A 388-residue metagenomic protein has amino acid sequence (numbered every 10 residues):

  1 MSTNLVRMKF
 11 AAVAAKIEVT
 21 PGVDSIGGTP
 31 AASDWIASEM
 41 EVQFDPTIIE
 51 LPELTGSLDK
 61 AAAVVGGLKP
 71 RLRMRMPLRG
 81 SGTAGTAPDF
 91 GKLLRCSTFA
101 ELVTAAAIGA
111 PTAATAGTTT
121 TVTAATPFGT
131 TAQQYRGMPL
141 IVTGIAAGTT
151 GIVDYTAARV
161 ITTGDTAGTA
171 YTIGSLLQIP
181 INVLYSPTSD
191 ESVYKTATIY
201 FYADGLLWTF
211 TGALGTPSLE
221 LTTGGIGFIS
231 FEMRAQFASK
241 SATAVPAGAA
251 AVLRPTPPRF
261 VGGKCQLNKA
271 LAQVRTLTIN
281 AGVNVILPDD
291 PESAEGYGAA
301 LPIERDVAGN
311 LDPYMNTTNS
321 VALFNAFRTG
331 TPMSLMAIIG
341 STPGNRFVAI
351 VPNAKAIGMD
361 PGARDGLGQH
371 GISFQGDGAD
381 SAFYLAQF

Functional and structural regions predicted by a protein language model:
M1-F388: Signature of extracytoplasmic/envelope-associated structural regions
